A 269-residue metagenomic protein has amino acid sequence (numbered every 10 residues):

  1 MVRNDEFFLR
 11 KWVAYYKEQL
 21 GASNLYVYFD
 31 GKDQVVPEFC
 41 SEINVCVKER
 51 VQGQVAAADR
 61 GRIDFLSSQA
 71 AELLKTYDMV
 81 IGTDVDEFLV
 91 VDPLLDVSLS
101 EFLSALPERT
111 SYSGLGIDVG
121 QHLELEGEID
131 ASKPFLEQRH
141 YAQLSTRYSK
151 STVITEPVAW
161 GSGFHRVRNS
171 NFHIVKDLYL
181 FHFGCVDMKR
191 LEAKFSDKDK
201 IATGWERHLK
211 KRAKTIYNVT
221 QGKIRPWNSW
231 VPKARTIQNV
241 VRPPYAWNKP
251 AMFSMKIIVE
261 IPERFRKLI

Functional and structural regions predicted by a protein language model:
M1-K11, G31: Active-site beta-to-alpha loop of glycosyltransferases that engages the nucleotide-sugar donor
W12-Y15, F65, Q69, D84 (+1 more regions): Short, hydrophobic/aromatic alpha-helical segments in well-folded domains
A14-S23: Short, acidic, metal-binding catalytic loop of nucleotide-sugar glycosyltransferases
L20, L74-Y77, L106-P107: A structural signal for short coil/turn segments at secondary-structure junctions
S23, D78, D86, T110 (+1 more regions): Conserved acidic residues
L25-F29: Short internal beta-strands
D33-T83, V90-V91: Active-site-proximal specificity loops/subdomain of glycosyltransferases
D59-D64, V91-I269: Catalytic-site signature of metal-activated, phosphate-bearing donor transferases, centered on the GT-A/GT-A-like
